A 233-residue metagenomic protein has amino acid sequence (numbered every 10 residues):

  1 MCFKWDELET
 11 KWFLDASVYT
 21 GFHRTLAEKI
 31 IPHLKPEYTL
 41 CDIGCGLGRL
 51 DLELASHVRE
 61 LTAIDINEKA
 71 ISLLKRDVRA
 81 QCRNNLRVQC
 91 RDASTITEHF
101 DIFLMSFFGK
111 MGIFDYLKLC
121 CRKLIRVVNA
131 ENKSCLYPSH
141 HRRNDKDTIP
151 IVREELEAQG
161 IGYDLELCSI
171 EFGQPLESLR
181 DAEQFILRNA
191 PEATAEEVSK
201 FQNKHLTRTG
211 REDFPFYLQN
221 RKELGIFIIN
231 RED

Functional and structural regions predicted by a protein language model:
M1-L34: Conserved class I S-adenosyl-L-methionine
L47-H57: Conserved SAM-binding loop of SAM-dependent methyltransferases across substrates and taxa, primarily the Class I
E60-D65: Conserved SAM-binding motif I beta-strand of class I
N67-K69: Conserved SAM/SAH-binding beta-strand->alpha-helix loop
L74-K75: Conserved SAM-binding loop
Q81-A93: Conserved SAM-binding strand-loop segment of SAM-dependent methyltransferases
R122-L136: Conserved beta-strand signature within the Rossmann-like core of class I S-adenosyl-L-methionine
L167-D233: Conserved Class I S-adenosyl-L-methionine
